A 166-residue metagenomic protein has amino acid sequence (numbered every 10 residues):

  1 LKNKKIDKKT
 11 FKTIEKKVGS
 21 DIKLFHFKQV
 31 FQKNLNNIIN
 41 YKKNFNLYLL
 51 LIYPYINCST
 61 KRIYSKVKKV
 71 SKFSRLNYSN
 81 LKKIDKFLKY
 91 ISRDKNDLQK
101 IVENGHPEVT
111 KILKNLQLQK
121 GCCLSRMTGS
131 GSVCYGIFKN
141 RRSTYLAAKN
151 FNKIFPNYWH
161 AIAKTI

Functional and structural regions predicted by a protein language model:
L1-E15, L24: DPxDG-like acidic metal-binding loop motif
I14, L124-R126: Short, flexible coil/turn micro-motifs enriched in small/turn-prone residues
F25-L124, K139-N157, A161-I166: Conserved, helical-rich catalytic subdomain that frames metal- and/or nucleotide-binding sites in enzyme alpha/beta
M127-S132: Glycine-rich beta-strand-to-loop/alpha-helix junction loops that act as flexible
Y135-I137: Short hydrophobic/aromatic beta-strand micro-patches that form the beta-sheet surface supporting nucleotide- or nucleic
